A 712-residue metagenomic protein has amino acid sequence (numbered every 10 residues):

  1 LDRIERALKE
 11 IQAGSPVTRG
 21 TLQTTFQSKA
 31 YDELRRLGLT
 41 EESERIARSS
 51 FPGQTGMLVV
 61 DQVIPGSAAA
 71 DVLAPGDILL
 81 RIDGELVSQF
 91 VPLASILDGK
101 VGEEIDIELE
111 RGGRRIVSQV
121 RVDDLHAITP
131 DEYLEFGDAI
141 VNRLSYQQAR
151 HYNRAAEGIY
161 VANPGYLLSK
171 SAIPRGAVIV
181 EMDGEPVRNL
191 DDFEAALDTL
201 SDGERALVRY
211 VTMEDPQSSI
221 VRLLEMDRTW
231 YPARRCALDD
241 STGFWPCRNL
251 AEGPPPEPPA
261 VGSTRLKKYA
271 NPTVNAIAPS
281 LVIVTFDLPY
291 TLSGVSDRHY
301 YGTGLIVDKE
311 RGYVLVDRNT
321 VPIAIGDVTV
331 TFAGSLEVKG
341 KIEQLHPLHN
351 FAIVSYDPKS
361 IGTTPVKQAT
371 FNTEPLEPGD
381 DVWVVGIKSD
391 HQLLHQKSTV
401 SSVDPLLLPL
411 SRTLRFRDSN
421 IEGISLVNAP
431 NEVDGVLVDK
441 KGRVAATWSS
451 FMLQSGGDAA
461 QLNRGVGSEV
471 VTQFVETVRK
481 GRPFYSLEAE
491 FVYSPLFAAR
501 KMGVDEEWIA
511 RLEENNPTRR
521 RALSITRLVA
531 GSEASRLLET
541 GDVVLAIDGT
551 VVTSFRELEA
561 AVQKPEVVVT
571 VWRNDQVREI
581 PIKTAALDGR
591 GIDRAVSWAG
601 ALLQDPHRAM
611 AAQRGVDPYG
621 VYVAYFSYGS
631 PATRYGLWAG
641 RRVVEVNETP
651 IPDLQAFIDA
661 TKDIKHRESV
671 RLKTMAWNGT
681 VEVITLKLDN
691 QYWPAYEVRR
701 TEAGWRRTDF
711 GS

Functional and structural regions predicted by a protein language model:
D2, G14, K388-H391, L453-G457: Catalytic-center loop of serine/cysteine hydrolases
D2-L8, H395-V403, G456-V475: Conserved, short, structured surface segments that act as functional micro-motifs
R3-P289, S296-T331, S335-P347, A352-V366 (+7 more regions): C-terminal recognition in membrane/secretory proteostasis and scaffolding
R143, V382-F416, D605-M610: Chymotrypsin/trypsin-fold serine protease catalytic domain
P375, S389, L393, P430-N431 (+1 more regions): Short capping loops/turns at secondary-structure boundaries
